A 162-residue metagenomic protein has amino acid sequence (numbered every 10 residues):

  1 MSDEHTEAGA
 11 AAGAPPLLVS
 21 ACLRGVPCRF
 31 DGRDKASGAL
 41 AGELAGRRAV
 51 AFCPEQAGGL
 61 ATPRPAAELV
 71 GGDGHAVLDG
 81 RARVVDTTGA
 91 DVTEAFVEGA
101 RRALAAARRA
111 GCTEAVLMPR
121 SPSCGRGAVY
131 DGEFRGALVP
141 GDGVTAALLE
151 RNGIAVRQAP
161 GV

Functional and structural regions predicted by a protein language model:
S2-G13, P27, G38, A57 (+3 more regions): Divalent-metal-activated hydrolytic enzyme cores
D3, A11-A57: N-terminal, charge-rich interaction modules
C22, M118-S121: Short, well-ordered beta-to-alpha junction loops that form the rim of enzyme active sites and present histidine/acidic
G25-V26, G58-L60, P122-G125: Short, active-site-adjacent cap segments at secondary-structure transitions
K35-V85: Short, surface-exposed acidic-centric catalytic microdomains
A110: Active-site charged/polar residues at nucleotide-handling catalytic sites that mediate phosphoryl, nucleotidyl
T113: Short acidic/polar active-site loop segments enriched in Thr and Asp
R120, C124-A146: Short Gly/Thr/Asp-enriched flexible loops that form oxyanion-binding sites at enzyme active sites
